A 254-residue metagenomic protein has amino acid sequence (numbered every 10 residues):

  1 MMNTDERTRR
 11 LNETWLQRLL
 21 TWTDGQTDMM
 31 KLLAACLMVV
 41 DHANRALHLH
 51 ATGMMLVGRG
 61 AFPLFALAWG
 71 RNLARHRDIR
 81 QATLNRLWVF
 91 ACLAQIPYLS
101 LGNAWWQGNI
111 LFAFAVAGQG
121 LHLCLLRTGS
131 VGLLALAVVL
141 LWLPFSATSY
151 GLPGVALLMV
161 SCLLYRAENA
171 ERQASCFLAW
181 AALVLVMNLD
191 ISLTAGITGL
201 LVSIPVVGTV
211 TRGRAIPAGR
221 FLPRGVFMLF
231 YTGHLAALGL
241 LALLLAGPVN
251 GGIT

Functional and structural regions predicted by a protein language model:
M1-T254: Alpha-helical transmembrane segments and their immediate juxtamembrane cytosolic regions
